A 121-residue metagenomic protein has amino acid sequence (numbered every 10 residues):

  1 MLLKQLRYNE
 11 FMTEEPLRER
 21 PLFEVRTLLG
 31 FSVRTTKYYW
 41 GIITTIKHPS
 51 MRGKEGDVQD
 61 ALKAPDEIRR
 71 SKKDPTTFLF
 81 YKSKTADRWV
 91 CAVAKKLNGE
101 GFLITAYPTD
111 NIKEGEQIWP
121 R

Functional and structural regions predicted by a protein language model:
M1-R121: Ribonuclease/tRNase effector modules and their secretory precursors
